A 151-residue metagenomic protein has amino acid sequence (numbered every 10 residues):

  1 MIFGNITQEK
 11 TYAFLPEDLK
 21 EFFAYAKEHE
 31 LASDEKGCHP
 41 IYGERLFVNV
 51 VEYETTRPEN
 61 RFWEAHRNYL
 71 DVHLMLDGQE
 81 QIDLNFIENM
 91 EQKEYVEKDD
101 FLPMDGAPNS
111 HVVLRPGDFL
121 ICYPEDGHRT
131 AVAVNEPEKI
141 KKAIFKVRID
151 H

Functional and structural regions predicted by a protein language model:
I2-N49, R57, F62-A65: A short, N-terminal "cap"/entry segment at the start of jelly-roll beta-barrel domains of the cupin/DSBH fold
K20-Y25, V96, D100-P103: Compositionally biased, non-globular sequence tracts
G43-R45, A65-Y69, M75-D77, R115 (+1 more regions): Short connector loops at helix/strand junctions that flank enzyme active sites, especially segments positioning acidic
P58-H66, H73, D83-N85, V112 (+1 more regions): Short histidine-centered beta-strand/loop micro-motifs that create catalytic or ligand/metal-coordination sites
N68, M104-N109: Short alpha-helix capping/helix-loop boundary micro-motifs
N68-L70, L74-I82, E88-N89, E97-D100: Glycine- and acidic-residue-biased ligand/ion/polar-headgroup-sensing regions
V72, F119-I121, P137-H151: A short hydrophobic beta-strand segment most commonly corresponding to one strand of the jelly-roll/cupin
V113-V132: Conserved metal-binding segment of the jelly-roll/cupin
